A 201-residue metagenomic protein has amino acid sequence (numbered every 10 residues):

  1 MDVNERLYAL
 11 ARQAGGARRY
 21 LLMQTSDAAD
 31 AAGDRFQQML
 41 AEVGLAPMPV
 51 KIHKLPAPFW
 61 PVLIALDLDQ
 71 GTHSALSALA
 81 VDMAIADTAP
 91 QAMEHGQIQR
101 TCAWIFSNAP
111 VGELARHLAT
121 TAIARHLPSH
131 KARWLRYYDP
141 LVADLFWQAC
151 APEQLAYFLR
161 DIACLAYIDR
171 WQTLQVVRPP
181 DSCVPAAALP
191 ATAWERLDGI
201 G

Functional and structural regions predicted by a protein language model:
M1-R136, P140-G201: Terminal low-complexity "docking" segments
